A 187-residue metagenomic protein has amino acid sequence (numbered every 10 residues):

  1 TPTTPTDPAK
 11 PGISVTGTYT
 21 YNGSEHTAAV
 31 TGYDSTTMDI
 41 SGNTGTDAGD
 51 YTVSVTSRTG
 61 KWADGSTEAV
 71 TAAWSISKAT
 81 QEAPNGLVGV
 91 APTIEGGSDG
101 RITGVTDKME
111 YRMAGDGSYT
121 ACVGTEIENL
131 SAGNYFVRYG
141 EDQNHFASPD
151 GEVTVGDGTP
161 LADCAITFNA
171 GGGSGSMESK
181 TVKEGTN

Functional and structural regions predicted by a protein language model:
T1-G171, K183: Solvent-exposed beta-strand/loop surfaces, strongest in extracytoplasmic domains of secreted and cell-surface proteins
G173-M177: Right-handed parallel beta-helix/beta-solenoid
E178-G185: Short, contiguous acidic and Ser/Thr-rich linear segments
